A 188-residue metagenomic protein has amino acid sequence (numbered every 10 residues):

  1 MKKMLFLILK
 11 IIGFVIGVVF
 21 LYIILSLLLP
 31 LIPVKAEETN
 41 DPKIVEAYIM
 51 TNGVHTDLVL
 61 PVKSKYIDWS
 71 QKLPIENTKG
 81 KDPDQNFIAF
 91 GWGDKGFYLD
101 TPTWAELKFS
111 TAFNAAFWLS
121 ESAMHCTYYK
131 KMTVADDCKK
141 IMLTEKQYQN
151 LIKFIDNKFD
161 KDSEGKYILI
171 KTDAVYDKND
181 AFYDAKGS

Functional and structural regions predicted by a protein language model:
K2-E46: N-terminal membrane-anchoring alpha-helices
L25, A116-M124, D160-Y167: Short, functional N-terminal and low-complexity linear motifs
V34, V62, W92-G96, I170 (+1 more regions): Broad hydrophobic/π-residue packing in well-ordered secondary structure
I49-L143: Glycine-rich catalytic cores of cysteine/serine-nucleophile enzymes that process amide/ester linkages in cell-envelope
Y129-S188: Active-site nucleophile-His-acid catalytic modules used for acyl/amide transfer and hydrolysis across diverse enzymes
